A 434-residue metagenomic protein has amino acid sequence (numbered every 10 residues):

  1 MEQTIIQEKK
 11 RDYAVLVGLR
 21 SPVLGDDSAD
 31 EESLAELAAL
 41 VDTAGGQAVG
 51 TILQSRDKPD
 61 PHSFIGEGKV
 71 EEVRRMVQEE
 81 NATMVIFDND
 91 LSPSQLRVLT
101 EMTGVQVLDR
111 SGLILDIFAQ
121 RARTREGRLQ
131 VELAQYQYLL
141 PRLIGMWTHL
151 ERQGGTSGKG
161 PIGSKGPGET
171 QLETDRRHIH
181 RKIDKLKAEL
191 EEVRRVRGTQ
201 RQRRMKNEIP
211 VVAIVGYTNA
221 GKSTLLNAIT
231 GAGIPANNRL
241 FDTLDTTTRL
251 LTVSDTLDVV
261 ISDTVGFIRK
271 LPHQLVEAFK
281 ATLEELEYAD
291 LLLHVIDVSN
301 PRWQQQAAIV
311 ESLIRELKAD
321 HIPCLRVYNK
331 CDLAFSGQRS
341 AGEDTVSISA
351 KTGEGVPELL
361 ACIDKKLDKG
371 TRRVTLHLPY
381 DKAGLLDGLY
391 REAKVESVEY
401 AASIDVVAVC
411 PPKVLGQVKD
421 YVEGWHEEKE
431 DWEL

Functional and structural regions predicted by a protein language model:
M1-L115, H426-L434: N-terminal accessory targeting/assembly segments
M1-L16, G25, A38, I144-A220 (+3 more regions): C-terminal-of-GTPase-core extension/linker across diverse P-loop GTPases
E2, R195-R197, R204-P210, A228-V260 (+3 more regions): Switch I (effector-binding) loop of TRAFAC-class P-loop GTPase G-domains
L16-R20, T51-Q54, I86-D88, H294-D297 (+3 more regions): Conserved beta-strand segments of the P-loop GTPase G domain that flank and frequently precede/overlap
V23-A29, P59-S63, R121-E126, Q171 (+4 more regions): Flexible beta-alpha connector loops of hexameric P-loop NTPases
E32-D42, V70, R74-E79, N89-V105 (+2 more regions): Conserved C-terminal guanine-recognition region of P-loop GTPase G domains, centered on the G4
G112-A134: Short alpha-helix plus adjacent loop in nuclease-associated cores
